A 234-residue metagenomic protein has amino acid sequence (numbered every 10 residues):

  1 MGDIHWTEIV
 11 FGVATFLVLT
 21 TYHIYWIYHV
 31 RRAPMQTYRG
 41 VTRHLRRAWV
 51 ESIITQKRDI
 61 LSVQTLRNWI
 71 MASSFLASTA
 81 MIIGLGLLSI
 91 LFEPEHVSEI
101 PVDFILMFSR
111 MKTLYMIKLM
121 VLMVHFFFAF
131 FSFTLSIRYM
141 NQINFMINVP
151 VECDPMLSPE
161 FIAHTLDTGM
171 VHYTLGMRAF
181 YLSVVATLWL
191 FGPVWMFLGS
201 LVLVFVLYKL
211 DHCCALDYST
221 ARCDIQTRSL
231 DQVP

Functional and structural regions predicted by a protein language model:
E8-Y38, S74-L88, L119-N141: Hydrophobic alpha-helical membrane-embedded segments
V18, L203-C214: Alpha-helical transmembrane segments and their membrane-interface exit regions
W26-L66: Membrane-interface amphipathic/juxtamembrane segments adjacent to transmembrane helices
D59-I82, I105-A129: Alpha-helical membrane-spanning segments of integral membrane proteins, especially the hydrophobic core of TM bundles
Q64-L87, V171-F197: Transmembrane alpha-helical segments and their cytosolic interface motifs in multi-pass membrane proteins
M81-M107, W189-F197, L203-Y208: Juxtamembrane "helix exit" motif at the C-terminal ends of alpha-helical transmembrane segments in multi-pass membrane
H125-E160, H164-W189: Alpha-helical transmembrane segments of helical membrane proteins, especially in multi-pass transport, channel
N148-T168, L210-P234: Cytosolic/matrix-facing juxtamembrane and C-terminal tails of multi-pass cellular membrane proteins
